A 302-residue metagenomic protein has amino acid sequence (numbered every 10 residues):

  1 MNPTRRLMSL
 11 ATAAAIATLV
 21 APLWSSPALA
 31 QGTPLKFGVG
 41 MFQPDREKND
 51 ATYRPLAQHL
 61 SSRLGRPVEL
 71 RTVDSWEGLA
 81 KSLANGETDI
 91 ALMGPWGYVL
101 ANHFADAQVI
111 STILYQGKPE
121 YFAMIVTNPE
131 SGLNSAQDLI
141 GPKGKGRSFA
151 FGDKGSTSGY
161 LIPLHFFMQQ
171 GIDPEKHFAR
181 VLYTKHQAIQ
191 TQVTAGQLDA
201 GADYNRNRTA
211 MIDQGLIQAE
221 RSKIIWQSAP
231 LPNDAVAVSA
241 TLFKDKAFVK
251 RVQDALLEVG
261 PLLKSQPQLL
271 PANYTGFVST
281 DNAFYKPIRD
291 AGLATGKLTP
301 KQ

Functional and structural regions predicted by a protein language model:
P3-S9: N-terminal export leaders
Q31-V99: Extracytoplasmic small-molecule ligand-binding "clamshell" domains of the periplasmic binding protein/Venus flytrap
P34-S61, E120-A195: Bilobed "Venus flytrap"/periplasmic-binding protein-like clamshell domains and structurally analogous long
G38-F42, Y115-M124, L216-L256, Q268-P287: Periplasmic-binding protein-like
S61-T72, Q170-T184, Q218-R221, T299-K301: A local structural motif
E77-A91, F104, Y121, H186-R206: Short helices/loops that flank or line small-molecule/ion binding pockets
P95-A105, M168-Q169, T194-A195, D199-A219: A ligand-binding cleft/hinge motif common to bilobed small-molecule-binding domains
G146-M168, Q253-Q302: Ligand-binding clefts/hinges and TM-proximal coupling segments of bilobed small-molecule sensing domains
